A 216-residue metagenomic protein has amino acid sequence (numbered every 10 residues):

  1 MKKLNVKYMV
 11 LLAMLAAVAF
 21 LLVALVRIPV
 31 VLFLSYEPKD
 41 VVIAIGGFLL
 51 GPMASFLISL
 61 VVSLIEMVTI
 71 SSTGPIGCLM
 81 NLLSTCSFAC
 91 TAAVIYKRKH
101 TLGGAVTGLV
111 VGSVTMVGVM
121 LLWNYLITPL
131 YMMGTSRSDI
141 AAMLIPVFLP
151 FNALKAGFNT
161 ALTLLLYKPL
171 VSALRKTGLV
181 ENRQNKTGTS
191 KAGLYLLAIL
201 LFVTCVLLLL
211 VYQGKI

Functional and structural regions predicted by a protein language model:
M1-I216: Loop-helix junctions at membrane interfaces
